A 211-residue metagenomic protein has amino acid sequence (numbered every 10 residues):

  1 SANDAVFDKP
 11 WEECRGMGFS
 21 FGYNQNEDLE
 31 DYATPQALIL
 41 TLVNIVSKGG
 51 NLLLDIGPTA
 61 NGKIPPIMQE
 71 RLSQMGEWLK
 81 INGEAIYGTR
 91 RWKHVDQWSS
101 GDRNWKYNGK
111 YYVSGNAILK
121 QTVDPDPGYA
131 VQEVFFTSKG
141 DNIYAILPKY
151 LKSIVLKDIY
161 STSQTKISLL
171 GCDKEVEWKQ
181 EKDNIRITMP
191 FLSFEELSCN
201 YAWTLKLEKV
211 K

Functional and structural regions predicted by a protein language model:
S1-K211: Mature catalytic domains of secreted/periplasmic carbohydrate-active enzymes
